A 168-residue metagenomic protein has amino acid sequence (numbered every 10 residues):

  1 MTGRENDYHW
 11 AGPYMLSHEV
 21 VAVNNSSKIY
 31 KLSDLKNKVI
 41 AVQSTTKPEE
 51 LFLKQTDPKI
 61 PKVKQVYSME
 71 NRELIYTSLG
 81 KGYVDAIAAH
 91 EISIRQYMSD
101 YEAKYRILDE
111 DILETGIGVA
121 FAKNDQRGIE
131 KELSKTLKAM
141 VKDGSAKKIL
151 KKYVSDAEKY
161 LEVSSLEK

Functional and structural regions predicted by a protein language model:
M1-D34, D111: Acidic, polar ligand-binding/catalytic clefts
M1-D7, L51-K54, S78-K81, D85-E114: A ligand-binding cleft/hinge motif common to bilobed small-molecule-binding domains
M1-T2, N25, Q43-T46, N71-R72 (+1 more regions): Beta->alpha turn/N-cap motifs
M15-V23, S99-K138, D156-K168: Periplasmic-binding protein-like
H18, L32, E49-L53, R72-Y76 (+6 more regions): Extracytoplasmic/secreted envelope proteins and their assembly/folding machinery, especially bacterial periplasmic
S27, Q65-T77, T115: Short helix-initiation/N-cap motifs at beta->coil->alpha
I29, S33-K47, V119-E158: Extended ligand-binding regions for polar small-molecule ligands
K47-M69, E102-L108, K138-K168: Ligand-binding clefts/hinges and TM-proximal coupling segments of bilobed small-molecule sensing domains
